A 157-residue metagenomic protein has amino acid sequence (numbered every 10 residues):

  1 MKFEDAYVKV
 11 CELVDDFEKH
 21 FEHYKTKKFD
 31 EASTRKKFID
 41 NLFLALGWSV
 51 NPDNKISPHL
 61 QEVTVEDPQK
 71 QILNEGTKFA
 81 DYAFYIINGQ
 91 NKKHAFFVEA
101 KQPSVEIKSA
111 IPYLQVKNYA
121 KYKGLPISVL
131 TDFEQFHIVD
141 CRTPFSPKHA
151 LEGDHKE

Functional and structural regions predicted by a protein language model:
M1-I127, Q135-K156: A short, conserved, highly charged catalytic patch centered on acidic carboxylates
D132: Short, small/polar-rich loop/turn modules that mediate ligand/substrate recognition or access, typified
